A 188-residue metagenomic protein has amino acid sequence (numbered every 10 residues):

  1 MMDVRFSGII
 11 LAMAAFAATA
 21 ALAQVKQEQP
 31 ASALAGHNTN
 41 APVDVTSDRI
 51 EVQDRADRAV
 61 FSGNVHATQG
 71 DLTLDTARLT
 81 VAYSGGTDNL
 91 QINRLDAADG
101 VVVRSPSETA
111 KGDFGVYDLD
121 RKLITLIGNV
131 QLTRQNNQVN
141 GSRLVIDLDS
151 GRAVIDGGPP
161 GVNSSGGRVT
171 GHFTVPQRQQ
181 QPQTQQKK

Functional and structural regions predicted by a protein language model:
M1-K188: Mature-chain termini and adjacent capping regions
